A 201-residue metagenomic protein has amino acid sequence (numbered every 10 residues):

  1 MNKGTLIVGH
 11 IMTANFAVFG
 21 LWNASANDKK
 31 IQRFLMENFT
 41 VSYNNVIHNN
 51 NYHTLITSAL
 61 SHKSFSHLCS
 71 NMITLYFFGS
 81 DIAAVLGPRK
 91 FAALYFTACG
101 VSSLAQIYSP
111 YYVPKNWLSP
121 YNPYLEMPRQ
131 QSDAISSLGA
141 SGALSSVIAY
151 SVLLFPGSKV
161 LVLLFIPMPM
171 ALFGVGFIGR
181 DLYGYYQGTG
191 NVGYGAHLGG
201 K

Functional and structural regions predicted by a protein language model:
M1-K201: A detector for small-residue-rich transmembrane helices and their helix-helix packing motifs
